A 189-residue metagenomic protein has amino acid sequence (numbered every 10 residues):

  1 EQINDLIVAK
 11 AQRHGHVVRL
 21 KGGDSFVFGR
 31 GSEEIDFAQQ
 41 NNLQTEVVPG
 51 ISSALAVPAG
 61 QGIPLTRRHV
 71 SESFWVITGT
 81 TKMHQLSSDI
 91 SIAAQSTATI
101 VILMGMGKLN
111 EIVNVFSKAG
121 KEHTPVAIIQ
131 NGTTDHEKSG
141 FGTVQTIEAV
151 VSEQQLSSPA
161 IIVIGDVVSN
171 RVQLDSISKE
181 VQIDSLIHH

Functional and structural regions predicted by a protein language model:
Q2, Q12-V18, D36, S73 (+1 more regions): A contiguous loop/helix-start segment that scaffolds small-molecule binding in enzyme catalytic cores
G22-S96, K138-F141: Class I SAM-dependent methyltransferase SAM-binding "motif I" and its flanking Rossmann-like core
